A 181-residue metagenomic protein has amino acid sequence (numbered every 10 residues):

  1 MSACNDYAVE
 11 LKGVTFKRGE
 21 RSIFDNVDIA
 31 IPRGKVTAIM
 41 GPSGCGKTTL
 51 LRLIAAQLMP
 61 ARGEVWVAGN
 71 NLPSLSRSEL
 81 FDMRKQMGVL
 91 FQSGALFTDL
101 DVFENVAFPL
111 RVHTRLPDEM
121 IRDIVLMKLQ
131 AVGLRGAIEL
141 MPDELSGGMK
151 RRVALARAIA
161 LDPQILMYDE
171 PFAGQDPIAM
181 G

Functional and structural regions predicted by a protein language model:
M40-P42: The feature captures the beta-strand-to-loop junction immediately N-terminal to the Walker
A55: Helix-to-loop junction immediately C-terminal to a conserved catalytic motif
N70-N71, D118-G136: Conserved ABC ATPase "signature" region
M141-L145, M149: Conserved ABC ATPase signature
D162: Conserved catalytic motifs of ABC-family nucleotide-binding domains
L166-D169: Catalytic Walker B motif of ABC-type/P-loop ATPase nucleotide-binding domains
